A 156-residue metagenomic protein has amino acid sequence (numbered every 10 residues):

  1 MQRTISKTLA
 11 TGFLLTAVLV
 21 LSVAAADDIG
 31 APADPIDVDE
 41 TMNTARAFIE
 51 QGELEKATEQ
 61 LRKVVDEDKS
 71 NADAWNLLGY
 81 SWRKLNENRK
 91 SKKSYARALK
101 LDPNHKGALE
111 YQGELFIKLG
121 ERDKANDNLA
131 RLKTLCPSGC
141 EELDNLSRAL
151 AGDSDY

Functional and structural regions predicted by a protein language model:
Q2-R3, D28-V38, N126-Y156: Terminal, low-structured helical/coil segments at or just beyond the last alpha-helical repeat
I36-E67: Alpha-helical segment of the N-proximal tetratricopeptide repeat
V38, A72-D73, K106-G107, C140: Helix-start (N-cap) detector for alpha-helical repeat units in TPR-like alpha-solenoids, especially tetratricopeptide
K63-V64, R97-A98, R131-L132: Canonical positions in the second alpha-helix
E67, L101, T134-S138: Structural marker of alpha-solenoid helical repeat scaffolds
L77, Y111, N145-A149: Canonical tetratricopeptide repeat
